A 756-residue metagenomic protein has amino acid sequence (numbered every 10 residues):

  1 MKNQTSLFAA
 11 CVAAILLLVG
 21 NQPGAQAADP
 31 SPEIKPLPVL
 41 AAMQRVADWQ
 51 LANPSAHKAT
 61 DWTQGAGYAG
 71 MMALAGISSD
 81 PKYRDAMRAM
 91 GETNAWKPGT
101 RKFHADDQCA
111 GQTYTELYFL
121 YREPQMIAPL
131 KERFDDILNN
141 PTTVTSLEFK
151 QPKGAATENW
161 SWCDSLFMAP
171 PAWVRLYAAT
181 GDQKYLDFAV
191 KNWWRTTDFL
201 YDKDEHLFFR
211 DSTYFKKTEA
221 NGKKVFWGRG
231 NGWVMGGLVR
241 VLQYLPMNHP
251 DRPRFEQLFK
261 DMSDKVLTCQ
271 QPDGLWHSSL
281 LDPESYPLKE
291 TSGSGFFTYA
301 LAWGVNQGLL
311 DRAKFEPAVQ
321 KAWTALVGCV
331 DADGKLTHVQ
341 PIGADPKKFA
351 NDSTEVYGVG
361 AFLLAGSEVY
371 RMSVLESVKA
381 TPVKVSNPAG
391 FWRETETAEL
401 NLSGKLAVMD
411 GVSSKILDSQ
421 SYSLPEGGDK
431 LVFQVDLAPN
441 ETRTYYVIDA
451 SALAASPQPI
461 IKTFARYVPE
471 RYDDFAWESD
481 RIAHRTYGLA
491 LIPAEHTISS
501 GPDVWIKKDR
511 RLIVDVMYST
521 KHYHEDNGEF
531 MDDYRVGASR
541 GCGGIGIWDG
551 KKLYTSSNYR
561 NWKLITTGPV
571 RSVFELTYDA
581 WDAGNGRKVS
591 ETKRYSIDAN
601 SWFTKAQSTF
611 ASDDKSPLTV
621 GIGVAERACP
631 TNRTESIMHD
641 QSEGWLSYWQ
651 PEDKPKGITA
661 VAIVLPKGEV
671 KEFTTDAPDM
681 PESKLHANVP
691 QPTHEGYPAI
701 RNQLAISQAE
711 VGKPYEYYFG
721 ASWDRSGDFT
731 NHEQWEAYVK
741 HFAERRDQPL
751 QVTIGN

Functional and structural regions predicted by a protein language model:
A9-G20: Bacterial N-terminal signal peptides
I15, Y518-N600: Extended, loop-rich substrate-binding clefts of extracytoplasmic carbohydrate-active enzymes
P30-V46, A52-G65, M72-R84, A89-T93 (+6 more regions): CBM-like carbohydrate-recognition segments
R84-R88, K97-F226, D333: Extended ligand-binding groove/face enriched in aromatic
E376-A465, Y472: Alpha-mannosidase-like glycoside hydrolase catalytic domains involved in N-glycan trimming, generalizing to other
L424-P425, K430-L437, V447, P666-N756: Beta-strand-rich recognition/accessory modules
Y446-T555: Solvent-exposed N-terminal domain segments of exported/luminal and surface proteins
E591, W602-H639: Acidic (Asp/Glu-rich), glycine- and aromatic
